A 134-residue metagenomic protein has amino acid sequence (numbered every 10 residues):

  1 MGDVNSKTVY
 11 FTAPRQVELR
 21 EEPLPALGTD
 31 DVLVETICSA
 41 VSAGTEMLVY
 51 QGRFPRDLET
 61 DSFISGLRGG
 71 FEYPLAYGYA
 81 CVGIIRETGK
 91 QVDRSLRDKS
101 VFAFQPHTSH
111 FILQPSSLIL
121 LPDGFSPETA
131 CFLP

Functional and structural regions predicted by a protein language model:
M1-P74: Short N-terminal strand-loop motif that marks the start of NAD(P)H/FAD-dependent oxidoreductase cofactor-binding domains
E21-P23, I112, L120: Generic structural detector for well-ordered beta-strands
C38, K99-V101, H110: Residue-level marker of beta-strand positions
L75-F104: A glycine-/small-residue-rich N-terminal strand-loop-strand element that serves as the cofactor-binding glycine loop
S95, F104, D123-P134: A glycine-rich, Thr/Ser-enriched phosphate-binding loop motif common to dinucleotide/cofactor-binding enzymes
F104-P115: A structural motif shared across PLP-dependent enzymes of the aminotransferase-like
